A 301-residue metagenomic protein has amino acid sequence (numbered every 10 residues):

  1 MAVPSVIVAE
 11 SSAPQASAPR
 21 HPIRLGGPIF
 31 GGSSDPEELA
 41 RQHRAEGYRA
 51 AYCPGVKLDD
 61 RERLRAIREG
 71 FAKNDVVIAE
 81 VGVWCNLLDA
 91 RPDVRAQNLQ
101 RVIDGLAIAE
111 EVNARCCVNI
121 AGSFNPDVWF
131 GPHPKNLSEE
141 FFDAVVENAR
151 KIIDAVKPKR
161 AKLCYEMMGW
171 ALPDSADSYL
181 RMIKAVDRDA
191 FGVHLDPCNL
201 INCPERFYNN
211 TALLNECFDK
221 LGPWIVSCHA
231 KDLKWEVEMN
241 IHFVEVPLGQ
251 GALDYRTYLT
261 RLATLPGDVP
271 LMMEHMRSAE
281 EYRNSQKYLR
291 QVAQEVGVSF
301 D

Functional and structural regions predicted by a protein language model:
M1-A13: N-terminal export signals
P14-S17, K73, P92-V193: Active-site acidic/histidine proton-transfer and metal-coordination neighborhood in alpha/beta enzyme cores
A16-R20, E38-A45, D60-E80, D104-N113 (+4 more regions): Acidic (Asp/Glu)-rich catalytic clusters
I23-P28, A51-C53, I78-V83, C117-N119 (+4 more regions): Hydrophobic faces of well-ordered beta-strands that scaffold small-molecule active sites in alpha/beta enzyme cores
I29-E37, C53-R65, N86-A90, N125 (+5 more regions): Acidic-and-aromatic substrate-binding clefts and catalytic sites of carbohydrate-active enzymes
H43, A51, F71, V81 (+8 more regions): Conserved, mostly hydrophobic/aromatic
V81, E147-P247, A252, R261 (+2 more regions): Acidic/histidine-rich catalytic cores of soluble enzymes
Y282-F300: C-terminal helical cap(s) of enzyme catalytic domains, especially alpha/beta-barrels
